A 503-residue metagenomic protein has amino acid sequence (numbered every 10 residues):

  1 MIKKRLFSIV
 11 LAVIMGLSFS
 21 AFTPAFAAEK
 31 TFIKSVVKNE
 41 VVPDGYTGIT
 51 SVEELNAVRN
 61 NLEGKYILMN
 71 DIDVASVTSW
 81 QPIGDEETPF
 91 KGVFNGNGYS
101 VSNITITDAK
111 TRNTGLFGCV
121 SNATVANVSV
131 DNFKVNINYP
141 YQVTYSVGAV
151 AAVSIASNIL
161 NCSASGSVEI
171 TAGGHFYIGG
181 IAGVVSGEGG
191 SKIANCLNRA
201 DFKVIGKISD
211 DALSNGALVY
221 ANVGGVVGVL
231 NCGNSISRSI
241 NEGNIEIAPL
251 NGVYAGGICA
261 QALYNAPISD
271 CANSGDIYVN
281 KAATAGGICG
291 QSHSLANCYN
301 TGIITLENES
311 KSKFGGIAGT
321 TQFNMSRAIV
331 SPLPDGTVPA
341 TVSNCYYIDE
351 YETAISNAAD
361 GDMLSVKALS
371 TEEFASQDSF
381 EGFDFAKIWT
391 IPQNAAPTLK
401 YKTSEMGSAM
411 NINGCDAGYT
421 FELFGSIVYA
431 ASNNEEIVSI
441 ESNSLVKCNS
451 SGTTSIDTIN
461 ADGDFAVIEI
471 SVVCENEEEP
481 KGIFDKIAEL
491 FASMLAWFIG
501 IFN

Functional and structural regions predicted by a protein language model:
M1-K3: N-terminal secretory signal peptides that target proteins for export/translocation
R5-G16: Sec-dependent N-terminal signal peptides
L17-K34, N503: Sec-dependent signal peptide cleavage junction
F26-A409, N413-G414, P480-K481: Surface-exposed repetitive/solenoidal architectures
A221, S404, I468, A492-L495: Extended low-polarity, hydrophobic cluster-rich segments
E405-D485: Extracytoplasmic soluble-region selector
E475-N503: C-terminal cell-surface addressing/anchoring modules of secreted/extracellular proteins
